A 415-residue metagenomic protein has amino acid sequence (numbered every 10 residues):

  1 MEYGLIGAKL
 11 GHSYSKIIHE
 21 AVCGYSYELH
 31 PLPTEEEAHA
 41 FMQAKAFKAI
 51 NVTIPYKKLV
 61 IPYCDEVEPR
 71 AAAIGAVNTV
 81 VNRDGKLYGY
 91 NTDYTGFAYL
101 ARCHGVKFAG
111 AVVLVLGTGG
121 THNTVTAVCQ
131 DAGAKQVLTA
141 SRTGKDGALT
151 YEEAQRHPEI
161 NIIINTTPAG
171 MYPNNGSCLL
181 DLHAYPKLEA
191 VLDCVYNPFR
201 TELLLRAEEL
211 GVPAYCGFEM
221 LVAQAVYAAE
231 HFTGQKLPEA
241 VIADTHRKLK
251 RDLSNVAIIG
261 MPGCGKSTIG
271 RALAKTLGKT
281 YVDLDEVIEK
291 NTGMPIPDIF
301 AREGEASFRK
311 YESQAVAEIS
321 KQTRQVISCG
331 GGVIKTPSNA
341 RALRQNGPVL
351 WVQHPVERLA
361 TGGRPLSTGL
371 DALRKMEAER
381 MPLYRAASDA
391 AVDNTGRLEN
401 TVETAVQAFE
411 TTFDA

Functional and structural regions predicted by a protein language model:
E2-H104, P198-R200, R206, L210-V222: Phosphate/diphosphate ligand-binding glycine-rich loop within oxidoreductases
G7, G89-Y94, A101, V106 (+3 more regions): Glycine-rich adenosine-cofactor-binding loop
P31, C194-S254, N394: Adenosine-phosphate binding glycine-rich loop
A132-L149, D285-V287, N291-T292: NAD(P)-binding Rossmann-fold cofactor-contacting core
G147-A214, V333-N339: Rossmann-like adenosine-cofactor binding region
A243-R251, A272, T276, P382-A415: NTP-dependent small-molecule kinase module
E286-R344: ATP-dependent small-molecule kinase phosphotransfer cores that center on conserved nucleotide phosphate-binding segments
Q345-L383, A390: A glycine- and Lys/Arg-enriched "phosphate-lid" helix/loop adjacent to the NTP-binding pocket of small-molecule kinases
